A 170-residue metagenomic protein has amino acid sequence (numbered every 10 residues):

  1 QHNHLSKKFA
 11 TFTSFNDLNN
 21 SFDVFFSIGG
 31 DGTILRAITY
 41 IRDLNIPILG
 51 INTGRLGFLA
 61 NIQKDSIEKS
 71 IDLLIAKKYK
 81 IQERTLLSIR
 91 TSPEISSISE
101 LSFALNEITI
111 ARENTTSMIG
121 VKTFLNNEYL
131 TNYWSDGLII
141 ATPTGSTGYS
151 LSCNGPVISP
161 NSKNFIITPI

Functional and structural regions predicted by a protein language model:
Q1-D43: N-terminal glycine-/serine-/threonine-rich phosphate-binding loop
Q1-F12, E94, A104, N154 (+1 more regions): Short intrinsically disordered, low-complexity coil segments enriched in acidic
F25-S27, I108, L138-T142: Short hydrophobic core segments
D31-T33, L56, T144-S146: Short glycine-rich anion-binding loops that position phosphate/pyrophosphate groups of nucleotides and phosphorylated
R36, Y40-G54, F58: Gly/Ser-rich helix-loop-strand patches that form or flank binding pockets for ribonucleotide-derived cofactors
I41-I46, K64-K69, N154-K163: A glycine- and small-aliphatic-rich helix-loop capping segment at beta-alpha/alpha-beta transitions that lines
F58-D136: Catalytic core of DAGKc-family lipid kinases
E128-I170: Gly/Ser/Thr-rich active-site loops/lids in small-molecule metabolic enzymes that frequently grip phosphoryl groups
